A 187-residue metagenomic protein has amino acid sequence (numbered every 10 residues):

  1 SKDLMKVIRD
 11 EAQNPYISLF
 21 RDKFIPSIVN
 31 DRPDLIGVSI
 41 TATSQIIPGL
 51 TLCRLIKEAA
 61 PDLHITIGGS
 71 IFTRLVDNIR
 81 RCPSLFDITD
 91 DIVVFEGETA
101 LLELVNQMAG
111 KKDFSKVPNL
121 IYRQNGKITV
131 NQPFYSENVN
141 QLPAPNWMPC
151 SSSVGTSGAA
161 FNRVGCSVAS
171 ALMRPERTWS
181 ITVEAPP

Functional and structural regions predicted by a protein language model:
L4-Y135: Glycine-rich beta-alpha loop elements in corrinoid/cobalamin-binding modules across cobalamin-dependent enzymes
Q132-Y135, V139-N146: C-terminal beta-strand edge segments of enzyme domains
N140, W147-P187: Radical SAM [4Fe-4S] cluster-binding motif and immediate context
